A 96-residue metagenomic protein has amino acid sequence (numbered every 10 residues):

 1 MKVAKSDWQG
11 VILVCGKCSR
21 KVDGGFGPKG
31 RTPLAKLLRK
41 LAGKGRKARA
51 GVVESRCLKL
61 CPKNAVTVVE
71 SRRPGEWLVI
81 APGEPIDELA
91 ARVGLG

Functional and structural regions predicted by a protein language model:
K2-W8, L13, I80-A81, R92-G96: Terminal targeting/leader modules
K5-L13, R39-L58: Immediate flanking context of iron-sulfur cluster ligation sites
I12-G24, E54-E70: Local cysteine-cluster metal-coordination motifs and their immediate loop/turn environment, predominantly Fe-S cluster
K17-K47: Negatively charged, low-complexity tracts enriched in Asp/Glu with abundant Ser/Thr
F26, R31, R46, A50-S55 (+2 more regions): Iron-sulfur-associated redox domains of electron-transfer enzymes in respiratory and anaerobic energy metabolism
K40-G43, A91-L95: Short, intrinsically disordered, mixed-charge
T67-L89: C-terminal structural segments of small proteins and small subunits
